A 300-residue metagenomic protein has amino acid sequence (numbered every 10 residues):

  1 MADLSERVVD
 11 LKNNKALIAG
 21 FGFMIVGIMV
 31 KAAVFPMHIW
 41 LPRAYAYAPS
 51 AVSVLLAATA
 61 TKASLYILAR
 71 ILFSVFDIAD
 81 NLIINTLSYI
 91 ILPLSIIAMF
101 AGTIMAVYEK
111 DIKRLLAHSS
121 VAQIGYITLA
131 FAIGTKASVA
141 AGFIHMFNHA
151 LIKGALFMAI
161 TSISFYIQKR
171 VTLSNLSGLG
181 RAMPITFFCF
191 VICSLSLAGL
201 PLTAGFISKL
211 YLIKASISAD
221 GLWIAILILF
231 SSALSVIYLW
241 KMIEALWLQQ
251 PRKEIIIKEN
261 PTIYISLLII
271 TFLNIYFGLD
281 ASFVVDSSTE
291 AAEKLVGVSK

Functional and structural regions predicted by a protein language model:
M1-L210, K214-W240, E244: Hydrophobic transmembrane alpha-helices and their helix-loop junctions in integral membrane proteins
A48, Y166-K169, R181-T186, V236-K300: Cytoplasmic/organellar membrane-interface segments at the starts of transmembrane helices in multi-pass inner-membrane
